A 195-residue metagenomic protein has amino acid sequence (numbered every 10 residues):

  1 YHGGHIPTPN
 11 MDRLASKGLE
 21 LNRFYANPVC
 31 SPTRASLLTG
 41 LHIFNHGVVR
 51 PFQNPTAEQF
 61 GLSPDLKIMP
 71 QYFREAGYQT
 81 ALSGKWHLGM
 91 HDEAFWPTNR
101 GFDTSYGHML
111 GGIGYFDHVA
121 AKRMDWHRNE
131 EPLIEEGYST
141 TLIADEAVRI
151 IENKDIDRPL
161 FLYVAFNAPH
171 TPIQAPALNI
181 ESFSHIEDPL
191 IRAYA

Functional and structural regions predicted by a protein language model:
Y1-A195: Formylglycine-dependent sulfatase
